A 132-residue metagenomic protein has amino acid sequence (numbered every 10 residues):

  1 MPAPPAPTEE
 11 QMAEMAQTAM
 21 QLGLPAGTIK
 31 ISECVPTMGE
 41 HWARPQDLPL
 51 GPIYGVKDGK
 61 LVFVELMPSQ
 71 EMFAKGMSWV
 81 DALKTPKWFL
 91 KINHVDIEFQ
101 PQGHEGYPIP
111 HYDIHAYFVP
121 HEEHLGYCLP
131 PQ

Functional and structural regions predicted by a protein language model:
M1-Q132: Metal-centered catalytic cores of metalloenzymes
